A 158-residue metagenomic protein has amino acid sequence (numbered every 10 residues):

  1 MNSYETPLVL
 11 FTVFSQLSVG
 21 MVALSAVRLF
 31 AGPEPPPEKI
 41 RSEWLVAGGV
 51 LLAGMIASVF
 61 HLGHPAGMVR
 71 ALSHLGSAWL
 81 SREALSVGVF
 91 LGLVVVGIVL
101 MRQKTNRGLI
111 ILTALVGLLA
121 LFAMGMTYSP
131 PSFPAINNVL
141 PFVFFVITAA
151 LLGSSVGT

Functional and structural regions predicted by a protein language model:
M1-A53: N-terminal signal-anchor module of multipass membrane proteins
M1-L8, F60-S81, M126-F144: Membrane-interface interhelical loops and short amphipathic "cap" helices that link adjacent transmembrane segments
N2, A47-G49, V69, K104 (+1 more regions): Short hydrophobic/aromatic segments of transmembrane alpha-helices and their interfaces
T12-Q16, G32-E34, I40-R41, S77 (+2 more regions): Long, contiguous internal "core" modules enriched in hydrophobic/ aromatic residues
M21, A57, A120: Short, flexible micro-motifs
P33-A84: Glycine/small-residue-rich interface belts in oligomeric ring/scaffold proteins and their assembly partners
